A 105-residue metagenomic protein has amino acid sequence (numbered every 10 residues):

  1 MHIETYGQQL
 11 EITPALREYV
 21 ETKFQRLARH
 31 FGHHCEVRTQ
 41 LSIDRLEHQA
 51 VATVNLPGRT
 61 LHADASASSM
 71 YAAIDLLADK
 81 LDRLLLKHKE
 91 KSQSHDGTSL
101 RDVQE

Functional and structural regions predicted by a protein language model:
M1-E105: N-terminal, polar/charged subdomain of small-to-medium soluble alpha/beta proteins
